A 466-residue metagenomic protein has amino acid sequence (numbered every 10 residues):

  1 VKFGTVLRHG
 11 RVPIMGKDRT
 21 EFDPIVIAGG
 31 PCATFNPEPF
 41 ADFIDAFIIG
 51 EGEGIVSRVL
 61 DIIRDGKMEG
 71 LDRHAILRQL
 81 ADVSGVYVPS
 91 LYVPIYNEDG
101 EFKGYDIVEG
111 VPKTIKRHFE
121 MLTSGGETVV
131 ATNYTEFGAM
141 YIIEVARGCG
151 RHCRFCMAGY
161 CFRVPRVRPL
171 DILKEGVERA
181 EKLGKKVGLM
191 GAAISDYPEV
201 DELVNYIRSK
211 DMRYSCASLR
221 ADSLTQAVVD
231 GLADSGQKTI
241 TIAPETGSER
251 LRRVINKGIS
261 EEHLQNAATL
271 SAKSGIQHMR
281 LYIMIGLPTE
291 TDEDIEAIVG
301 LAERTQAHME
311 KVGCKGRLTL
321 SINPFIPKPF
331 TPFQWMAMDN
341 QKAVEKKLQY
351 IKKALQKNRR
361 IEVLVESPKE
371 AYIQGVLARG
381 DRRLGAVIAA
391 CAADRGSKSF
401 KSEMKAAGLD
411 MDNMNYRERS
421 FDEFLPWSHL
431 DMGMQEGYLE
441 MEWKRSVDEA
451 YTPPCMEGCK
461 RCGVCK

Functional and structural regions predicted by a protein language model:
V1-Y105, P332-D381, I388-G396: Glycine-rich beta-alpha loop elements in corrinoid/cobalamin-binding modules across cobalamin-dependent enzymes
V26-C32, L189-A192, N323: Glycine-rich beta-strand-to-loop/alpha-helix junction loops that act as flexible
P89, I95-I142, G433-S446: N-terminal [4Fe-4S]-dependent radical SAM core
V93-N97, P198, A227-V228, R250-I255 (+6 more regions): Flexible glycine/acidic-rich beta-alpha junction loops that bind and position SAM and/or redox cofactors in anaerobic
T135-D171, G458-K466: Canonical Radical SAM [4Fe-4S] cluster-binding loop centered on the CxxxCxxC motif and its immediate flanking residues
C149, C153, L173, C216 (+2 more regions): Conserved, mostly hydrophobic/aromatic
V177-R280, M284-R317: Conserved SAM/AdoMet-binding glycine-rich loop
A354-K466: Radical SAM enzyme core and accessory elements
